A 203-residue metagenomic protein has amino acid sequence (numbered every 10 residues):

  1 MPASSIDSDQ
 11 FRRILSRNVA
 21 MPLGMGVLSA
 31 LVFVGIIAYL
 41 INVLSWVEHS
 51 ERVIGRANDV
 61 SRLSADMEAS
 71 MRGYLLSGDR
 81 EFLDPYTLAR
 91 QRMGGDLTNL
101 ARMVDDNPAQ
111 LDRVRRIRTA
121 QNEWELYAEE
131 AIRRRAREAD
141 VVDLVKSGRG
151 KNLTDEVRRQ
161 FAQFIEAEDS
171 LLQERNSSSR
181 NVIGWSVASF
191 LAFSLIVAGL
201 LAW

Functional and structural regions predicted by a protein language model:
P2-A3, D7, N99, M103: Juxtamembrane segments at transmembrane-helix boundaries in multi-pass signal-transduction membrane proteins
A3-F11, I36-E48, E68, A128-L191: Juxtamembrane amphipathic/coiled-coil helical coupling segments that flank and transmit signals to/from transmembrane
L15-M67, M103-Q121, V182, S186: Amphipathic alpha-helical segments and their boundaries
M21, M25, R90-Q91, F193-I196: Transmembrane alpha-helical core residues of multi-pass small-molecule transporters, especially secondary transporters
L63, Y74, L83-G148, N152-E156 (+2 more regions): Heptad-repeat alpha-helical coiled-coil/4-helix-bundle sensor or tether segments in soluble regions
G78-R80: Short loop-to-helix capping motifs
I196-W203: Cytosolic-side ends of inner-membrane transmembrane helices, especially those that anchor bacterial signal-transduction
